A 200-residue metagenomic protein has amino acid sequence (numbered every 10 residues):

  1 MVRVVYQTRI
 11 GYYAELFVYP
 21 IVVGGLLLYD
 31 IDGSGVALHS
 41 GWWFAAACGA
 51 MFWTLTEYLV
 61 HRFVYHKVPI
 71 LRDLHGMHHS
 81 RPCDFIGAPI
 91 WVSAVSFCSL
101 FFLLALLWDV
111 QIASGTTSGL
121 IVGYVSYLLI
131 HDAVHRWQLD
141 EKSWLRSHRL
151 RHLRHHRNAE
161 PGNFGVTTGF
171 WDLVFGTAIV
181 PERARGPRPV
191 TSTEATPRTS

Functional and structural regions predicted by a protein language model:
M1-Y124, L129, N158-S200: Non-catalytic, topology-defining segments of multipass membrane proteins
V122, S126, S143-L153: Functionally important transmembrane alpha-helices
H131-D132, L150: Glycine-rich hexapeptide-repeat left-handed beta-helix
V134-R146, P161: Interfacial helix-loop-helix junctions of multi-pass membrane proteins
